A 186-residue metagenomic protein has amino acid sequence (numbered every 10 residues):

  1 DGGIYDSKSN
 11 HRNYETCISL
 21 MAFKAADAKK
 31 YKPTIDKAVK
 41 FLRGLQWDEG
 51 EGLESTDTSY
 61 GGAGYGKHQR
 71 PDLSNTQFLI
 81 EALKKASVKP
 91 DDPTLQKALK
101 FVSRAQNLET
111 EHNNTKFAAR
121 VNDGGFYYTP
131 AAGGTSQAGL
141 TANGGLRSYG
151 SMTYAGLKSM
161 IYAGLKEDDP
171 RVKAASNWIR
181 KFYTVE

Functional and structural regions predicted by a protein language model:
D1-E186: Preference for long, amphipathic alpha-helical scaffolds in soluble/luminal domains and all-alpha bundles
